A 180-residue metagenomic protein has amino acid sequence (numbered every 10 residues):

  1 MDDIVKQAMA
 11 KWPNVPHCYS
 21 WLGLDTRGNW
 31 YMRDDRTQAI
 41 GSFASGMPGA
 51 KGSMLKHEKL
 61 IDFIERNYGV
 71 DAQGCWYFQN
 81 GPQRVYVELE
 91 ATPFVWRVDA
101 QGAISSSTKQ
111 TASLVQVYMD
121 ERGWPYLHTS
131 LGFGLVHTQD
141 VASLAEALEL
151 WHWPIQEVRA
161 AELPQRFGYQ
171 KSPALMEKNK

Functional and structural regions predicted by a protein language model:
M1-L55: Long alpha-helical, hydrophobic tracts
N14, D25, D34, D71 (+4 more regions): Acidic surface patches and DE-rich sequence motifs
S20, G74-W76, V115, P125: Residue-level detector of beta-strand structural context in well-folded domains
G23-L24, N67-G69, F94-W96, L114-M119: Short, exposed beta-strand/loop patches in secreted or surface proteins that constitute
N29-R33, I40-T92: Short, well-structured hydrophobic secondary-structure segments
T37-Q38, E90-V95, D140-S143: A short, sequence-level motif marking secondary-structure junctions
L89-A91, V98-A100, S106-T108: Gly/Ser-rich, low-complexity
S105-K180: Glycine-rich, aromatic-bearing surface loops/beta-hairpins
